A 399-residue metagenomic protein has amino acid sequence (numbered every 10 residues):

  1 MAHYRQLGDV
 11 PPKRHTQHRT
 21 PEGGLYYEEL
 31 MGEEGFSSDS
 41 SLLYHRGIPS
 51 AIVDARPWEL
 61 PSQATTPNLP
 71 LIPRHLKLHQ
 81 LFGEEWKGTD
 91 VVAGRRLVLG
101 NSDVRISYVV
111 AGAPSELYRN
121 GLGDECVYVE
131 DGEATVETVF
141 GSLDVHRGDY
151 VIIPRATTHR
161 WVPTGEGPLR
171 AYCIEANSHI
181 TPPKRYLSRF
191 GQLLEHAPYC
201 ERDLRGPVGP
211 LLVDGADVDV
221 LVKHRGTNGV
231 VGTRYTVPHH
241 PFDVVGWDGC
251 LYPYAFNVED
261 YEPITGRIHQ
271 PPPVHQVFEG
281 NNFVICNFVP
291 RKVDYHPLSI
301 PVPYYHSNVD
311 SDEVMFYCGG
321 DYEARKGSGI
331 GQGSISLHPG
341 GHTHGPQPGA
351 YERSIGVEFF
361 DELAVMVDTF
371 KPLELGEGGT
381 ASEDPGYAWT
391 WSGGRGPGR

Functional and structural regions predicted by a protein language model:
M1-R399: Jelly-roll (double-stranded beta-helix
